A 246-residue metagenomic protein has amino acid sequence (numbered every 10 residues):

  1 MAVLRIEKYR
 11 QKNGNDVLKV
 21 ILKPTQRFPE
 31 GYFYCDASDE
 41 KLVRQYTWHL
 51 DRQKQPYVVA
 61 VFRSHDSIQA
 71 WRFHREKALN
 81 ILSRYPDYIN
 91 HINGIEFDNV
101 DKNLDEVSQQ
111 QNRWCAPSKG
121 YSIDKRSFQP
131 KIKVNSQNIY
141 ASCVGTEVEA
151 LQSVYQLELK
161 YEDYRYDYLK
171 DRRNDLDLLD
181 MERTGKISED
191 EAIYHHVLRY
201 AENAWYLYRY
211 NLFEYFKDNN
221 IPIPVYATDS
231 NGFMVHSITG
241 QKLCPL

Functional and structural regions predicted by a protein language model:
M1-V61: Short helix-coil boundary/hinge micro-motifs
V3-R10, Y46, K131, L178 (+6 more regions): Assembly/interface hotspot detector across virion components, adhesins/toxins, and nucleic-acid enzymes
L18, A192, L207, M234-S237 (+1 more regions): Short linear proline/tyrosine/threonine-rich motifs used for host-factor recruitment and membrane trafficking/assembly
D36, A150-E158: An aromatic-rich alpha-helical recognition segment common to small helix-rich domains
H65-I132: Short, cationic Gly/His-enriched loop motifs
L79-L82, L159-Y164: Short capping motifs at secondary-structure boundaries
Q137-E147: A short, exposed loop/beta-hairpin motif centered on an aromatic-Gly-Thr core
R165-A204: Intrinsically disordered, low-complexity charged/polar segments
